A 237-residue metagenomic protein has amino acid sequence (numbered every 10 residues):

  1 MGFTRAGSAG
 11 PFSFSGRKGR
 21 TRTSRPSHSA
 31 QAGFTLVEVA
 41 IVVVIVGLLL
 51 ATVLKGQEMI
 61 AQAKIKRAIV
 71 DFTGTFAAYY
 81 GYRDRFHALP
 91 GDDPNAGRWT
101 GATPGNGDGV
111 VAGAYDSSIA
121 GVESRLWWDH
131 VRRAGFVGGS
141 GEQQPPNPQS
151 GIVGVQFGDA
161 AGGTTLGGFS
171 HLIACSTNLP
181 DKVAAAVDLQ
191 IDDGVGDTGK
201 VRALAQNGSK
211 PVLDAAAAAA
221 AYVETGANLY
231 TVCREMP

Functional and structural regions predicted by a protein language model:
M1-F34: N-terminal leader/signal peptides at the extreme start of proteins
G2, H28-V43, A78-F86, P90-D92: Short secondary-structure boundary segments
S29-A61, D71: N-terminal single-pass transmembrane signal-anchor helix
V42, A61, I65-A68, A120 (+1 more regions): Short capping loops/turns at secondary-structure boundaries
A51-T52, Q57-D108: Conserved hydrophobic/amphipathic alpha-helical signal-anchor segments
D92-P237: Low-complexity, acidic interaction segments enriched in glycine
